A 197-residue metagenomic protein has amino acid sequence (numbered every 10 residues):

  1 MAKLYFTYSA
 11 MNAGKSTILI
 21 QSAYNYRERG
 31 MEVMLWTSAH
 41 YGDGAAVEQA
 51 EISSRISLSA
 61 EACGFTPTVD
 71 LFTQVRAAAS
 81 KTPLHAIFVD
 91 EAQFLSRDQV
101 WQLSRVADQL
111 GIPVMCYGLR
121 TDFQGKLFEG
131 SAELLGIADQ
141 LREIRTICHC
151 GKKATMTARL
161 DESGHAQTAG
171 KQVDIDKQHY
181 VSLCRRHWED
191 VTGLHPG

Functional and structural regions predicted by a protein language model:
M1-A78, D122-E133, E143-T146, Q167 (+1 more regions): Conserved P-loop
F6, A86-F88, M115: Structural motif
D90-A92, G118-L119: Walker B catalytic acidic pair
A92-L103, F123-F128: Conserved ATPase-coupling elements of RecA-like P-loop NTPase cores
A107-G130: Sensor-1/coupling segment of RecA-like P-loop NTPase cores
A138: Short basic (Lys/Arg) and small-residue
T146-V173: Short recognition patches in nucleic-acid-associated and regulatory proteins
